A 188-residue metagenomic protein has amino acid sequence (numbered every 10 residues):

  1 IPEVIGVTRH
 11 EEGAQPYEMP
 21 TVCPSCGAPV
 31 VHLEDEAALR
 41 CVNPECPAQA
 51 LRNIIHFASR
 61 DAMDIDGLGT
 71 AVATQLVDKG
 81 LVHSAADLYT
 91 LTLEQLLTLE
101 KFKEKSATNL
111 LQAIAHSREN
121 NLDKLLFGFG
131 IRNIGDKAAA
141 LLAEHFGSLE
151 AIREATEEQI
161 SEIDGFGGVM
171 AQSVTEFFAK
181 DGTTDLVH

Functional and structural regions predicted by a protein language model:
P2-H188: Accessory alpha-helical DNA-binding modules that contact the DNA backbone or grooves
